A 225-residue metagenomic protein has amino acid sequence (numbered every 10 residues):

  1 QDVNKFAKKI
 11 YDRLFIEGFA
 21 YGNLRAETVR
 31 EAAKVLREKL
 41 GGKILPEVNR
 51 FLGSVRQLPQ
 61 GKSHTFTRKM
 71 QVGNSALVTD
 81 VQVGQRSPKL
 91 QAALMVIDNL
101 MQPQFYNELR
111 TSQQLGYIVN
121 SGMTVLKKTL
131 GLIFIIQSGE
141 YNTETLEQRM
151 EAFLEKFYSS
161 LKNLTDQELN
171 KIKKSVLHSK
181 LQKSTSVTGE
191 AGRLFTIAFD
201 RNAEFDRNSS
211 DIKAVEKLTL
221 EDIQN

Functional and structural regions predicted by a protein language model:
Q1, R13-G22, N74-M95, E108-L220: M16 family metallopeptidases and their MPP-like homologs
D2-L36: Non-catalytic, conformational "gating/processing" segments within enzyme and secreted inhibitor domains
D2-N4, G61-F66, Y117-M123, Q224: Glycine-rich, charged/polar anion/phosphate-binding loops that engage phosphate groups from diverse ligands
F6, F15, K34, I44-Q104: His/Glu-based metal-binding/catalytic segments typifying zinc-dependent metallopeptidases
E27, E38-L45: Bacterial peptidoglycan biogenesis and beta-lactam-recognition machinery
K34-K39, V96, E151-A152: Short, solvent-exposed amphipathic alpha-helical segments in soluble enzyme and RNA/protein-processing domains
